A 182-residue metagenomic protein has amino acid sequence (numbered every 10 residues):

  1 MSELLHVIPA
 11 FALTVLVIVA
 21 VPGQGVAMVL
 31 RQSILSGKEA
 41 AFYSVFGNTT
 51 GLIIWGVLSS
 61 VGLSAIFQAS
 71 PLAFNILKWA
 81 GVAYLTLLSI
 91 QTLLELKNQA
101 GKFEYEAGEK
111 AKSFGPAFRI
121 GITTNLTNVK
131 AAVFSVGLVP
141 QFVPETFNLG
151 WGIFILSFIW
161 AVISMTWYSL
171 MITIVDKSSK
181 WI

Functional and structural regions predicted by a protein language model:
E3-N75, G137-L156: Juxtamembrane transmembrane-helix termini in multi-pass membrane transport proteins
P9-T14, T86, R119-T123, I159-W160: Short alpha-helical transmembrane interface motifs in multi-pass membrane proteins
L16, A20, I53-V57, A80 (+4 more regions): Hydrophobic/aromatic residues within the transmembrane alpha-helices of Major Facilitator Superfamily
E39-P116, I174: Membrane helix-loop-helix hairpins that form the core translocation module of multi-pass transporters
L88-T92, A161-M171: Transmembrane alpha-helical segments that form the membrane-embedded catalytic/substrate-channel core of multi-pass
F114, G121, N125-K130: Selected transmembrane alpha-helices and immediately adjacent juxtamembrane segments of polytopic inner-membrane
T173-I182: Interfacial loop-to-transmembrane junctions
